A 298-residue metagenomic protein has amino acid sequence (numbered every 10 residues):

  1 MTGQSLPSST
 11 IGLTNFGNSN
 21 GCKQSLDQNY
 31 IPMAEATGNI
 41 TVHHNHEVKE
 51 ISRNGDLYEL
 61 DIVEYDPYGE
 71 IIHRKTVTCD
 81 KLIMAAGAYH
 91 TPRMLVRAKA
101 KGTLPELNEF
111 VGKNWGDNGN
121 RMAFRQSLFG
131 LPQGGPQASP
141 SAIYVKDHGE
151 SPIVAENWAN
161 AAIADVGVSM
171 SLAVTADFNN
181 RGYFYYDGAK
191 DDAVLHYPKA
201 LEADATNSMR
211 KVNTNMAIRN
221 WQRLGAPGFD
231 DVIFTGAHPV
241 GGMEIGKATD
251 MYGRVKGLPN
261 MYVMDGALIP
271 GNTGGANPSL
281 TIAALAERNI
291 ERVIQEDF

Functional and structural regions predicted by a protein language model:
M1-E47, N213, V232-P239, E244: Conserved redox-cofactor binding core of oxidoreductases
M1-T14, P198-P227: Patatin-like phospholipase A catalytic core
T2, K49-E59: Feature captures the FAD/FMN-dependent oxidoreductase FAD-binding
P32-A36, P67-T76, I245-L258: A short acidic-Thr-Gly-centered motif at the start of a beta-strand
T37, E50-I51, D61-G135, D265 (+2 more regions): Glycine-rich loop(s) and the adjacent beta-strand/alpha-helix scaffold that form part
V42-H43, Y262-M264: Short hydrophobic beta-strand that contains or immediately precedes a catalytic carboxylate
N108-A217, G236-P239, K247-T249, K256 (+1 more regions): FAD cofactor-binding and catalytic pocket of flavoenzymes
G271-E291: A conserved FAD-binding loop/helix module that cradles the flavin
